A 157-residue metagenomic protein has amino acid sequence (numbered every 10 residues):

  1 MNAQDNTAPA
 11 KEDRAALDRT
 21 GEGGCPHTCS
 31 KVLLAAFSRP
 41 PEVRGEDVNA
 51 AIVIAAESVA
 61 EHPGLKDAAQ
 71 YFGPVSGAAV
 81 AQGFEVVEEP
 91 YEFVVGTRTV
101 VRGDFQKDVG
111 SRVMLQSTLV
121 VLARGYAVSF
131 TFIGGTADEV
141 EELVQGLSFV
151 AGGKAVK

Functional and structural regions predicted by a protein language model:
N2-P63: Secretory pathway targeting signatures of secreted, lumenal, and periplasmic proteins
N2-R14, A68, E139-V140, A155-K157: Short acidic, Gly/Pro-enriched loop/turn segments at secondary-structure junctions
A16-T20, K31-R39, D67-F72, Q82-E88 (+1 more regions): Short amphipathic alpha-helical surface micro-motifs
E46, P63-D67, G135, E139: Extracytoplasmic/periplasmic, Sec-exported soluble proteins
N49-A51, P74-G83, V87-K157: Short, well-structured beta-strand
A55-G77: Long, charged/polar, surface-exposed segments that mediate recognition or autoinhibition
